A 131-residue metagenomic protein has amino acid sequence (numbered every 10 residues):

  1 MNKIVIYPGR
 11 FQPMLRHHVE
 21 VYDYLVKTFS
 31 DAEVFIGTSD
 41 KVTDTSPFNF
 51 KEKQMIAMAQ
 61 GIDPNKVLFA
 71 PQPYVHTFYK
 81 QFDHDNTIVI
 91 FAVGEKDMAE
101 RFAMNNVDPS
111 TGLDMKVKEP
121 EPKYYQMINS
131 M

Functional and structural regions predicted by a protein language model:
M1-M131: Nucleotidyltransferase catalytic core that binds NTPs
